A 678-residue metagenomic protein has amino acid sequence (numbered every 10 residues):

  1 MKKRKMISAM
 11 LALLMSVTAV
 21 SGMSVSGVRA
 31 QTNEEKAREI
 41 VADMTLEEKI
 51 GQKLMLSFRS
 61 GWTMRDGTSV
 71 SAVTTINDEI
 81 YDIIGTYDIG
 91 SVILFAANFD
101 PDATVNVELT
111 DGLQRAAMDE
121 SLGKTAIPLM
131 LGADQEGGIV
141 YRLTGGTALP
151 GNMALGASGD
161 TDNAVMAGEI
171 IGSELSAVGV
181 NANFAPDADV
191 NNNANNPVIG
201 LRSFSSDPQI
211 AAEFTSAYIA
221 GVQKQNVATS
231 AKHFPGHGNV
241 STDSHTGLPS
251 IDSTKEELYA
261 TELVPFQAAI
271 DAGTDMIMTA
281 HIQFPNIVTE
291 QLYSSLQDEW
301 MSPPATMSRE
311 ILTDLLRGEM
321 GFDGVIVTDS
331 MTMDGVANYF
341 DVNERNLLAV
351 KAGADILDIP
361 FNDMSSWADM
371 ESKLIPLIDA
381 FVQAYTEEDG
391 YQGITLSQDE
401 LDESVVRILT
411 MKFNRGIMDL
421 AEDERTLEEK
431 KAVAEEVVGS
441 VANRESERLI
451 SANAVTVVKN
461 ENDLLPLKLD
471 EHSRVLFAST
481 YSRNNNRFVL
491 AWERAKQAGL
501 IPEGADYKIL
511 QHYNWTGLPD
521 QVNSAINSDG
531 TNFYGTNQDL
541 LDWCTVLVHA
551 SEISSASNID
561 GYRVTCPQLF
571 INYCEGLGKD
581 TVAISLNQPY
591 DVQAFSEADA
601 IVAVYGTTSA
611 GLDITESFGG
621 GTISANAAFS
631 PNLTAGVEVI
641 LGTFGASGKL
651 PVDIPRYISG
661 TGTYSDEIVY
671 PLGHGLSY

Functional and structural regions predicted by a protein language model:
M1-M10: Bacterial N-terminal signal peptides that target proteins for export
V17-T32: Sec-dependent signal peptide cleavage junction
A30-D82, D88, R309, G318 (+1 more regions): Preference for extracellular/luminal or secreted protein segments
A42-T45, T68-S71, I76-E79, D102-T125 (+4 more regions): Second-shell residues forming the walls of enzyme active-site clefts
G51-F58, G90-L94, L129-Q135, A182-P186 (+5 more regions): Hydrophobic faces of well-ordered beta-strands that scaffold small-molecule active sites in alpha/beta enzyme cores
R59-S60, L131-V140, N181-N191, A231-H237 (+3 more regions): Short glycine-enriched loops at secondary-structure junctions
D78-F95, E169-N183: Catalytic domains of carbohydrate-active enzymes, especially glycoside hydrolases
A148-G159, S205: A charged helix-plus-loop insertion that forms the helical arch/lid used to bind and gate nucleic-acid substrates
